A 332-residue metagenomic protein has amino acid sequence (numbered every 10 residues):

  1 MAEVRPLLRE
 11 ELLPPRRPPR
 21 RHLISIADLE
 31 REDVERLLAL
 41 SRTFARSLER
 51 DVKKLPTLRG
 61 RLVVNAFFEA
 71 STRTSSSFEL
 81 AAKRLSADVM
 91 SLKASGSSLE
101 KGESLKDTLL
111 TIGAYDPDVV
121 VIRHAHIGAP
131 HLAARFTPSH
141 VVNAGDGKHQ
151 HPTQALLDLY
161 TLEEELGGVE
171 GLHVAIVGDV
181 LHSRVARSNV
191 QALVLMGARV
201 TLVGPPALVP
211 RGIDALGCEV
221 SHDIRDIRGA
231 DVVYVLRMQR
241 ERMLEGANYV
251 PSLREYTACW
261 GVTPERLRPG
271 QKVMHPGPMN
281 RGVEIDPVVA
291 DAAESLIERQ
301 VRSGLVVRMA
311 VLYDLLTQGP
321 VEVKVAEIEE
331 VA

Functional and structural regions predicted by a protein language model:
A2-L80: Positively charged, low-complexity intrinsically disordered leader regions
R21, V52-E163, R281: Phosphate/diphosphate ligand-binding glycine-rich loop within oxidoreductases
F68-L80, E164-L236: Glycine-rich phosphate/diphosphate-binding loop of Rossmann-like nucleotide-binding domains
L85, F136-P138, M196, D214-L216 (+2 more regions): Short, structured coil segments at secondary-structure junctions
A129-D146, E245-P269, A293-L296: A short, gly/pro- and small-residue-rich
I213-V288: Rossmann-like adenosine-cofactor binding region
G270-A332: Adenosine-phosphate binding glycine-rich loop
